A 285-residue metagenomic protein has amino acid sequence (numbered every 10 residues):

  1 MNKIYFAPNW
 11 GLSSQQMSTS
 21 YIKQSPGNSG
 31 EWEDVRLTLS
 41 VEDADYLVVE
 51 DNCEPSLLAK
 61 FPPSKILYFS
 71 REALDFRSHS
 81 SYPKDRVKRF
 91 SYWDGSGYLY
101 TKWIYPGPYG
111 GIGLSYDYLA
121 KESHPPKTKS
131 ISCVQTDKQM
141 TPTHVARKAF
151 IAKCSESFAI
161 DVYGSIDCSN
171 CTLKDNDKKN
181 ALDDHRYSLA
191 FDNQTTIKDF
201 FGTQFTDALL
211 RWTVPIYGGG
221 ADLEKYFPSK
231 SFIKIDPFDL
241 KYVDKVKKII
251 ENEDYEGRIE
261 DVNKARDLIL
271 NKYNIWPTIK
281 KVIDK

Functional and structural regions predicted by a protein language model:
N2-K285: Pol beta-like nucleotidyltransferase catalytic core
